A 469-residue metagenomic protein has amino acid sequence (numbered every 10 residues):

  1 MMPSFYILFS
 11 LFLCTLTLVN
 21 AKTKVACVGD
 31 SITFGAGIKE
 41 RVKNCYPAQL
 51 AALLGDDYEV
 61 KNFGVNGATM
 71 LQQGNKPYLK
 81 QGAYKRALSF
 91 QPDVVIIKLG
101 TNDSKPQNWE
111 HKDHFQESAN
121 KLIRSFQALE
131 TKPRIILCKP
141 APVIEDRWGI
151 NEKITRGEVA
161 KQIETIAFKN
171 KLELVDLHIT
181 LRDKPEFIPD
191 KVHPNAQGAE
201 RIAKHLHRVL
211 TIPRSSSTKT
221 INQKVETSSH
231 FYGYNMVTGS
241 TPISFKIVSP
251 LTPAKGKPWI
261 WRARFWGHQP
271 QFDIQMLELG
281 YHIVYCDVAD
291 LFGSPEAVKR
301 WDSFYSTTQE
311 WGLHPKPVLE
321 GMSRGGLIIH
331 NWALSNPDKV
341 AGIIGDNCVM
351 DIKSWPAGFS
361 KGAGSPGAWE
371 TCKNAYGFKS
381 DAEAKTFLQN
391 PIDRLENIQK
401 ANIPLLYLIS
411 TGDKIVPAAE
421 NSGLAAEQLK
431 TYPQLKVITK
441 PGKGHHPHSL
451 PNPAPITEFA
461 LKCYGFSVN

Functional and structural regions predicted by a protein language model:
K22-C27, I32-N120, I144-D146, I154 (+1 more regions): Conserved SGNH/GDSL esterase-like catalytic core that processes O-acyl groups on lipids and polysaccharides
I38, A141-S215: Catalytic His-Asp segment of secreted/periplasmic serine-dependent ester chemistry enzymes
K76-L79, N331-S380: Hydrolase active-site cap/lid region
D103, G412-P417, H446-P447: Acidic catalytic loop of the alpha/beta-hydrolase fold
P189-V192, A196-E200, K204, R208-R214 (+1 more regions): C-terminal catalytic histidine-bearing segment of alpha/beta-hydrolase fold enzymes
F292-G312, N331: Alpha/beta-hydrolase active-site loop
G312-S323: Alpha/beta-hydrolase fold nucleophile elbow
G364-N421, A426-E427: The feature captures the conserved acid-bearing segment of alpha/beta-hydrolase catalytic domains
